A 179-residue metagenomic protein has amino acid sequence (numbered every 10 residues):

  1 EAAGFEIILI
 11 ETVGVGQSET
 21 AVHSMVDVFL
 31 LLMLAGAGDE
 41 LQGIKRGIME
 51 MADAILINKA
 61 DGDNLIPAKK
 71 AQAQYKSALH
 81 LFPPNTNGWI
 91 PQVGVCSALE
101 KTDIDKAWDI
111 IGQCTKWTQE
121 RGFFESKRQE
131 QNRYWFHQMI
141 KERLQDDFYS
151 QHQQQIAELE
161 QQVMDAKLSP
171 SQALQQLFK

Functional and structural regions predicted by a protein language model:
A2, S18-G36, R46-L56: Inter-motif core of Ras-like GTPase G domains
F5-E6: Short, high-confidence coil segments that cap the C-terminus of an alpha-helix and link into the following beta-strand
T12, K59: Walker B catalytic acidic pair
V15-V22, E40-G43, P67-A68: Conserved ATPase-coupling elements of RecA-like P-loop NTPase cores
S24, G43-R46, E50, K69 (+2 more regions): Residues on a specific face of well-ordered alpha-helices
L34-D39, D61-G62: Short, acidic/turn-prone active-site loops that include or flank metal/cofactor- and phosphate-binding residues
A54, A60-R121: Canonical P-loop GTPase G-domain recognition
V95, K106-K179: Long, well-ordered amphipathic alpha-helical subdomains in the mid-to-C-terminal portions of large enzyme subunits
